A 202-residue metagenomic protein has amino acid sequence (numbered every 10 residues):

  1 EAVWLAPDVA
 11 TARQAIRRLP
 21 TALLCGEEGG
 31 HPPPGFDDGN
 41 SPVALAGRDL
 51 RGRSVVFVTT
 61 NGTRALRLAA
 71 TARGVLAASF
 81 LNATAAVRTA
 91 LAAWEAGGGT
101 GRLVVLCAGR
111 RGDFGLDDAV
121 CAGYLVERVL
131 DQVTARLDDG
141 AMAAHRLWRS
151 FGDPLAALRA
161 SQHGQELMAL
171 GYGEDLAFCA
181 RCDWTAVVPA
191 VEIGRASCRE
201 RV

Functional and structural regions predicted by a protein language model:
E1-Q14, L23-G29: A short aromatic-anchored loop/beta-hairpin motif
R13-R17, P34-F36, A85-A90: Short, charged, surface-exposed secondary-structure boundary motifs
L19, D37-S54, V58-R64, L68-A70 (+3 more regions): Long, charged alpha-helical interface segments
L24, R102-C107: Short hydrophobic beta-strand segments
T59-T60, S79, V105-G109: Short, structured patches in soluble enzyme cores that scaffold and shape functional sites
G62-R64, N82-T84, R110-D113: Short, catalytically relevant binding-site loops at active-site mouths
L76-R88: Short, acidic/small-residue loops that bind anionic groups at enzyme active sites
T89-E95, G112-D113, A119: Anionic-ligand binding region
